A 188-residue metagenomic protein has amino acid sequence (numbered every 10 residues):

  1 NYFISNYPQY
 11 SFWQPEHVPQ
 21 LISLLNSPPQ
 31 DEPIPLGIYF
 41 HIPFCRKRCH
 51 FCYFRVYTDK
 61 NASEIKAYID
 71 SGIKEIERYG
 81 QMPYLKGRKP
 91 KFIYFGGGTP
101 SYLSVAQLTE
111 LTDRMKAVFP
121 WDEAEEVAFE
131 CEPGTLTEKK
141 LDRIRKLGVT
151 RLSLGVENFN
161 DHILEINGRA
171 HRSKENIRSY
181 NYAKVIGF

Functional and structural regions predicted by a protein language model:
N1-L36, R46, K86: Flexible, acidic/Gly-rich N-terminal and inter-domain linker regions that tether and position cofactor-handling modules
P8-Y10, P43, P100, P133: Proline-rich low-complexity regions
I34, C52, E123-E125: Residue-level signal for beta-strand positions within conserved beta-sheet cores that form or flank
L36-G37, F92: Structural motif
F40-V56: Local cysteine-cluster metal-coordination motifs and their immediate loop/turn environment, predominantly Fe-S cluster
V56-Y84, P90-F188: Conserved non-cysteine loop/helix-boundary elements of the Radical SAM core domain that shape
